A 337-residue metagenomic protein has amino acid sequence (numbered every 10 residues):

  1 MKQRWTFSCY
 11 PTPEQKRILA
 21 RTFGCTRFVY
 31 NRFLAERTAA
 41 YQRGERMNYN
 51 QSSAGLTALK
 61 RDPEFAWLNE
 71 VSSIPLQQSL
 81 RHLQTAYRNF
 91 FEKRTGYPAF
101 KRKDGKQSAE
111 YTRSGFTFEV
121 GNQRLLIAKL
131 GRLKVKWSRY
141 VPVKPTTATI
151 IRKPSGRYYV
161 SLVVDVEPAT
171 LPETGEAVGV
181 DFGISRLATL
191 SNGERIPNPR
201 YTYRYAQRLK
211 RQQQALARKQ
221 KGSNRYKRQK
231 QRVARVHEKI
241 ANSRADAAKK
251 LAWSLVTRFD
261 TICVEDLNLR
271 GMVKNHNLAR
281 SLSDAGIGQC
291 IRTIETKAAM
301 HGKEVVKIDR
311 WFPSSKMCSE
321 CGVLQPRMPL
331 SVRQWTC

Functional and structural regions predicted by a protein language model:
M1-C337: Nucleic-acid substrate recognition interfaces
